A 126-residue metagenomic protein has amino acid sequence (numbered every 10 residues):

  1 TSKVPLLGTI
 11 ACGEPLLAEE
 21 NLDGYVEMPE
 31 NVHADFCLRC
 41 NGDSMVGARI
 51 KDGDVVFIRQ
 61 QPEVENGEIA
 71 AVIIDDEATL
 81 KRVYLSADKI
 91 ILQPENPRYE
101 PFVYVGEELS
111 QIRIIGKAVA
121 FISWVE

Functional and structural regions predicted by a protein language model:
T1-K51, A78, L85-K89, I115 (+1 more regions): Short, positionally conserved secondary-structure boundary motifs
A48-E126: C-terminal regulatory/effector modules of DNA-binding transcriptional regulators
